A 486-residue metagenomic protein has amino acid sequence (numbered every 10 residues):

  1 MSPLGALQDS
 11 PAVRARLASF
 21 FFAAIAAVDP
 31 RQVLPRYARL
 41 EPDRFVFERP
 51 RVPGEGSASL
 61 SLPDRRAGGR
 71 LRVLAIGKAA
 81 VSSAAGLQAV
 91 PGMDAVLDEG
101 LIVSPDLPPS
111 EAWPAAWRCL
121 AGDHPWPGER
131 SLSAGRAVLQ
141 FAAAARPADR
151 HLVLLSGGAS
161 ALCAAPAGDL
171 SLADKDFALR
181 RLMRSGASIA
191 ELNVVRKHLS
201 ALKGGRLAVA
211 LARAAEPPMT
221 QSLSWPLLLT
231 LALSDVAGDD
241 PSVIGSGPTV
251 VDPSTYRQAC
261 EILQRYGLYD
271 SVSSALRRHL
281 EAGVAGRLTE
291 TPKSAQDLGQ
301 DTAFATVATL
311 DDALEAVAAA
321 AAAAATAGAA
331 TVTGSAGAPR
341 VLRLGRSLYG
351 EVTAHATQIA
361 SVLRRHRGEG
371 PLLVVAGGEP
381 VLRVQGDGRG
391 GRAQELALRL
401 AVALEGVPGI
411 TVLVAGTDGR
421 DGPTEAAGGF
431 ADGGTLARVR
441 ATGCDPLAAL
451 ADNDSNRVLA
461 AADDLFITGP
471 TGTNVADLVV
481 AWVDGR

Functional and structural regions predicted by a protein language model:
M1-R72, V81-G86, V90-P91, W126-P147 (+3 more regions): N-terminal glycine-/serine-/threonine-rich phosphate-binding loop
G86-V96, P114-C119, P166-F177, L211-W225 (+3 more regions): A glycine- and small-aliphatic-rich helix-loop capping segment at beta-alpha/alpha-beta transitions that lines
I102, R118, C163-L231: Glycine/threonine-rich beta-strand-loop-alpha-helix active-site module that forms ligand/phosphate-binding
V103-R146, A190, V195-R196: Glycine-rich oxoanion-binding loops at beta->alpha junctions
A121, W126-R130, M183-R213, D421-A449 (+1 more regions): Proline/glycine-rich low-complexity loops and linkers
D169-S188, V251-G267, D387-L413: Gly/Ser/Thr-rich active-site loops/lids in small-molecule metabolic enzymes that frequently grip phosphoryl groups
A215, L229, V251-G350, A354-H355: Accessory alpha-helical/coil subdomains and C-terminal extensions that flank or cap enzyme catalytic cores
L398-R486: Internal helix-turn-beta structural module
